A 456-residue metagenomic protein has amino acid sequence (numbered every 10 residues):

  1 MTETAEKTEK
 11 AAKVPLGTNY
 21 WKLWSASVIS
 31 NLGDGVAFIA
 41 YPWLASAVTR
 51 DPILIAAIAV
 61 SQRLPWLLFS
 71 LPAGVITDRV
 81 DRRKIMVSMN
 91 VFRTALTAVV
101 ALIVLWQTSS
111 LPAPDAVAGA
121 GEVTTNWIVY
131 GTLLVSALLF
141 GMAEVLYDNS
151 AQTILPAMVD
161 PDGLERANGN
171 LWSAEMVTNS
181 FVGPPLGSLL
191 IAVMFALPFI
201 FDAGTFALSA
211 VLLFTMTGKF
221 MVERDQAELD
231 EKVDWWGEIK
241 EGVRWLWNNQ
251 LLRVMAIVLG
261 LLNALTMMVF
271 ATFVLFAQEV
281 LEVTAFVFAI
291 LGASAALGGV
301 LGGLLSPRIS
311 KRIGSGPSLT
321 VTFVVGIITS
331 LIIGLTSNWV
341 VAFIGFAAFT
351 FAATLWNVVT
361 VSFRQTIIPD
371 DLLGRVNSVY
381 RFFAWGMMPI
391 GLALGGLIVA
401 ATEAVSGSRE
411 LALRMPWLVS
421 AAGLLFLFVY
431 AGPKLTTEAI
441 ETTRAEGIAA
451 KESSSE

Functional and structural regions predicted by a protein language model:
T2-Y20, G218-I257, A450-E456: Juxtamembrane intracellular "pre-TM" segments in multi-pass secondary transporters
E9-L67, R244, N248-A295: Helix-loop boundary and gating motifs at the non-cytosolic
V28, P114-L146, V341-L355: Hydrophobic core of transmembrane alpha-helices in multi-pass small-molecule transporters, especially MFS/SLC-type
L68, P72, R79, I85 (+8 more regions): C-terminal transmembrane bundle of multi-pass solute transporters/carriers
V91-T125, V324-S337: C-terminal ends and interior cores of transmembrane alpha-helices in multi-pass membrane transporters/permeases
Q107-T108, T153-A157, F199-D230, Y430-G447: Helix-loop junctions on the cytosolic side of multi-pass membrane transporters, especially the intracellular loop
A113-V129, I191-F206, V399-G423: A membrane-interface helix-boundary motif in multi-pass transporters
S136-P184: Cytoplasmic helix-loop-helix junction between adjacent transmembrane helices in 12-TM secondary transporters
